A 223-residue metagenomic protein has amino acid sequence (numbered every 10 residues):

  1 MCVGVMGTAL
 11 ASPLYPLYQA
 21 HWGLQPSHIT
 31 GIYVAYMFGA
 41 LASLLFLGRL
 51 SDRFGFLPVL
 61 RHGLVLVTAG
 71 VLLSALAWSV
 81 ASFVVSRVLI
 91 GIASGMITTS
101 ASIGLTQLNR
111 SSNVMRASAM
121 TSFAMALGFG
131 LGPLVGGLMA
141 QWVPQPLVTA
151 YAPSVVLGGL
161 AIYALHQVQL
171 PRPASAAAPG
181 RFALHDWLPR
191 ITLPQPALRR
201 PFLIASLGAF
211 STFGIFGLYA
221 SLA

Functional and structural regions predicted by a protein language model:
M1-P26, G217-A223: Extracytoplasmic
G23, G55, L76-S82, P144: Helix-breaking motifs and short loop linkers at transmembrane-helix boundaries and internal kinks in secondary membrane
G31-R49, T98-I103: Central cavity-lining transmembrane alpha-helices of secondary-active solute carriers, predominantly the Major
G70-L73, A81-I90: Paired small-residue
S86-L127: Cytoplasmic helix-loop-helix junction between adjacent transmembrane helices in 12-TM secondary transporters
S112, R116-Q169: Helix-loop-helix hairpin linking two adjacent transmembrane segments in secondary transporters
Q169-T192: Flexible cytoplasmic inter-helical loops of multi-pass small-molecule transporters
P201-A223: Extracytoplasmic gate region of multi-pass secondary transporters
